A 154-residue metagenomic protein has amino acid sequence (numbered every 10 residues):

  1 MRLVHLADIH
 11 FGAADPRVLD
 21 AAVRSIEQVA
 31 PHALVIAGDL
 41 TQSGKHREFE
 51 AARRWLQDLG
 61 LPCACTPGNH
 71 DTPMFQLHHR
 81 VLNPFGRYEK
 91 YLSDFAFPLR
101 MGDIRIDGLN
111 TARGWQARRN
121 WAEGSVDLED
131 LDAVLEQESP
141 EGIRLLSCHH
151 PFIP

Functional and structural regions predicted by a protein language model:
M1-D58, M74-F75, A133: N-terminal active-site segment of His-dependent metallophosphoesterases
M1-H10, D103-A117, L145-H149: Active-site-proximal beta-strand elements of phosphoester/diester hydrolases
L6-A7, L34-D39, P62-N69, N110 (+1 more regions): Active-site neighborhood of phospho(di)ester-bond hydrolases with catalytic His/Asp-centered motifs
H10-F11, T41, H70-T72, T111-G114 (+1 more regions): Short, solvent-exposed loop/turn segments at secondary-structure junctions
A30, L61, F97, H150-I153: Hydrophobic alpha-helix-in-membranes signature
P31-A33, D58-L59, I104, I143-L145: Generic alpha-helical hydrophobic packing signal
E50-A133, E138: Extended active-site neighborhood of metal-dependent phosphoesterases/phosphodiesterases
R119-A122, S139-P154: Active-site-proximal segments of metal-dependent phosphoesterases and phosphodiesterases across multiple
